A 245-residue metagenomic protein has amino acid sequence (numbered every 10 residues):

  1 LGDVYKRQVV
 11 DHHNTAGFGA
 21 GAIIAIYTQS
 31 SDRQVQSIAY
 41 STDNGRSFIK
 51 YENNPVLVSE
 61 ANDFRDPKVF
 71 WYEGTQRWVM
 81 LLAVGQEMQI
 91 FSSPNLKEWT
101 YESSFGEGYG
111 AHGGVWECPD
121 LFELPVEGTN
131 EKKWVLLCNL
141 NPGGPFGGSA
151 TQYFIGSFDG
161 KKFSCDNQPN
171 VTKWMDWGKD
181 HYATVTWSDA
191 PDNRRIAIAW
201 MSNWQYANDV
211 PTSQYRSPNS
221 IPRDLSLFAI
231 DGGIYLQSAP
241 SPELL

Functional and structural regions predicted by a protein language model:
L1-Y5: Short, small-residue-biased leader/transition segments that mark boundaries at the very start of proteins
K6-G19, R65-G74, P119-T129, V185-P191: Structural signature of eukaryotic scaffold interfaces centered on beta-propeller domains
A16-A25, T75-V79, N130-L136, N193-A197: Entry beta-strands of beta-propeller and related beta-repeat scaffolds
G21-G113: Hydrophobic, small-residue-rich alpha-helical packing segments that form membrane-like cores
S30-R33, Q86, N141-G144, W204-Q205: Short glycine/acidic-enriched loop and turn motifs that connect beta-strands
R33-A39, E87-I90, P145-I155, I221: Structural motif
S103-G156, V171, M175: Aromatic- and carboxylate-enriched substrate-binding clefts and catalytic-loop regions of carbohydrate-active enzymes
G128-N130, Q152-L245: Beta-rich accessory regions
